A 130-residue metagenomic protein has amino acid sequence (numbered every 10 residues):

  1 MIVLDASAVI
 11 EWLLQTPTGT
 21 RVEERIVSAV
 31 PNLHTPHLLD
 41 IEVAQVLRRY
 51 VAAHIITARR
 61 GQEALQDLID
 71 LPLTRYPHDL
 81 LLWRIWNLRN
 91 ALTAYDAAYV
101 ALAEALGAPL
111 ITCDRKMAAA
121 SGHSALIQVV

Functional and structural regions predicted by a protein language model:
M1, L88, V100-V130: Acidic, PIN/NYN-like endoribonuclease modules and their adjacent C-terminal/linker elements
M1-L38, Y50-R59, E63: Short, well-structured N-terminal submotif of metal-dependent ribonuclease cores
L4, T35, A94-A97, T112: Short beta-strand scaffold positions
A8-V9, L39, L81, Y99 (+1 more regions): Alpha-helix capping/helix-boundary segments
T20, T57-A58, T74-H78, Y95-D96: Short, structured loop/turn "capping" segments at alpha-beta junctions
V30-L33, L73, E104-P109: Short active-site oxyanion
L39-D40, R60-N90: Acidic catalytic patch
